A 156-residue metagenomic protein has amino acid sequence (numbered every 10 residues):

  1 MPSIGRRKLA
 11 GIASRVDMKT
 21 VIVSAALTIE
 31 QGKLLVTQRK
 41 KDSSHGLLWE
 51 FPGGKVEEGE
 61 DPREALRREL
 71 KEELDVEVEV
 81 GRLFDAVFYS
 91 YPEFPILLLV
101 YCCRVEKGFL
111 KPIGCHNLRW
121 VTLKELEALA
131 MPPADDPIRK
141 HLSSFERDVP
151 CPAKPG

Functional and structural regions predicted by a protein language model:
M1-D17, P150-G156: N-terminal amphipathic/basic-hydrophobic helices that include classical n-h-c signal peptides and signal-anchor
A13-L35, K55, A86: Conserved N-terminal beta-strand and adjoining loop/helix that marks the start of the Nudix/MutT-like hydrolase domain
I22-S24, G32, I96-L99, H116: Change "...and in nucleic-acid phosphodiester-cleaving endonucleases..." to "...and in nucleic-acid processing enzymes
K33-E72: Conserved Nudix-box catalytic region and its N-terminal flanking loop in Nudix hydrolases and closely related
E73-V80: Short secondary-structure junctions
E77, V87-F109, R119: Active-site-adjacent beta-strand/loop module that shapes the phosphate/pyrophosphate-binding cleft
C102, K111-L142: NUDIX/MutT-family hydrolases
A134-G156: Charged phosphate-binding loop/patch that engages nucleotide di/tri-phosphates or the phosphate backbone of nucleic
